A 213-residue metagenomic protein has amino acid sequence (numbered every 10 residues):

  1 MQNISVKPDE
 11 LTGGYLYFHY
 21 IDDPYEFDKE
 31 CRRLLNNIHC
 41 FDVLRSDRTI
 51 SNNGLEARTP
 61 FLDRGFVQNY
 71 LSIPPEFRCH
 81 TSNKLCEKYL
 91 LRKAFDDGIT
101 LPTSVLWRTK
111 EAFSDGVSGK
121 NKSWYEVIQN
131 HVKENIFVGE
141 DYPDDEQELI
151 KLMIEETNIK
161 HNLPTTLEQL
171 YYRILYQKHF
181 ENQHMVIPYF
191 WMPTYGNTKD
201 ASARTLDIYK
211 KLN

Functional and structural regions predicted by a protein language model:
Q2, P8-E30, N36-T165, Q169 (+2 more regions): Mid-to-C-terminal catalytic subdomains of enzymes that bind/position adenosyl phosphate moieties or nucleic-acid
N135, K178-N182: Hydrophobic alpha-helical segments
N182-N213: C-terminal non-catalytic accessory extensions
